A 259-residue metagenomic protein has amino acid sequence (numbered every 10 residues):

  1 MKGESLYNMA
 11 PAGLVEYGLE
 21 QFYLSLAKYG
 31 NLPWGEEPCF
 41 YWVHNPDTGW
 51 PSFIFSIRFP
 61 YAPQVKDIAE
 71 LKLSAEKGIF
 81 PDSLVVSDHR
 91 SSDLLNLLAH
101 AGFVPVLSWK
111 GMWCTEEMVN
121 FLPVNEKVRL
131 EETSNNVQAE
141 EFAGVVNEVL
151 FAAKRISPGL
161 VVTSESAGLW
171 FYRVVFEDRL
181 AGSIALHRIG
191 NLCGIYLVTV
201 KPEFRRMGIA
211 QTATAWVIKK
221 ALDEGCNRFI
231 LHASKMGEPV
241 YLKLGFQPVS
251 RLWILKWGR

Functional and structural regions predicted by a protein language model:
M1-I79, R90-S91: N-terminal charged segments
N45-F55, V106, R188-Y196, R205: A conserved beta-turn-beta hairpin within the catalytic core of GNAT-like acetyltransferases that forms part
P60-N136, L231, L255-W257: Acyl-donor-binding surface of acyltransferase catalytic domains
Q64-K72, L197-V200, R206-K219, D223 (+1 more regions): Conserved acetyl-CoA-binding loop-helix of GNAT-fold acetyltransferases
S91-P105, Q211, K235-R251: Conserved active-site alpha-helix within GNAT-family acetyltransferase domains
L107, L180-G182, S250: A structural microfeature
N135-E148: A short, well-structured alpha-helix characteristic of acyl/acetyltransferase catalytic modules
A153-P202: A conserved beta-strand-loop-helix scaffold within acyl/acetyltransferase catalytic domains
